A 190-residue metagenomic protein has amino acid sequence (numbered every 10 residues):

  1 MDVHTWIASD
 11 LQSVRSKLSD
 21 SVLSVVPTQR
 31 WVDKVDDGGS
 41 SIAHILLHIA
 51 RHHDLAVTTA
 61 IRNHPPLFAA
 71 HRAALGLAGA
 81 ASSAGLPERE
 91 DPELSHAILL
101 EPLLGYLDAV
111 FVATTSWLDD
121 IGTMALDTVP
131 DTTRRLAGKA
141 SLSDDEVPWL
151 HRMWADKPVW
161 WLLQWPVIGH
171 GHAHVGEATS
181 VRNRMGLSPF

Functional and structural regions predicted by a protein language model:
V3, I7-D10, V14-L18, H96-L99 (+4 more regions): Alpha-helical packing segments of well-folded alpha/beta enzyme cores
V3-W6, T59, P66-L67, E93-L94: Short acidic-aromatic linear motifs embedded in glycine-rich loops, typified by GG[WY][YF]DAGD(H) and related
Q12, R30-G85, D119, T132-F190: Short, contiguous alpha-helical
K17-V25, L55: Low-complexity, Ser/Thr/Pro/Gly-enriched N-terminal "stalk/linker" regions
P87-D91: An acidic/histidine-cluster motif and surrounding catalytic segment that typifies divalent-metal-assisted enzyme active
E93-A97, A125: Helix-driven interaction modules
D120-D127: Proline-centered turn/helix-capping motifs that create local helix->coil transitions or kinks
